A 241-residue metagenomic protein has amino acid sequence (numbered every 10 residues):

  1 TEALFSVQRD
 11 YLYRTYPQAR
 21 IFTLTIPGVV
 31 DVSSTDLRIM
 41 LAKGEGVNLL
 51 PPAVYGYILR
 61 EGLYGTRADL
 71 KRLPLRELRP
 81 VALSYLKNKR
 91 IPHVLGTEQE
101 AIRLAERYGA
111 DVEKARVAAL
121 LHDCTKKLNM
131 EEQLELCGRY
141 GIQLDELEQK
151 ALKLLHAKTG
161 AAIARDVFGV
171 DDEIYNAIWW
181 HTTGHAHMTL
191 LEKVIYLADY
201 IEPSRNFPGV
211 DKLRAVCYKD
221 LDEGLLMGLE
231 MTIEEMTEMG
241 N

Functional and structural regions predicted by a protein language model:
T1-L73: Classical nucleotidyltransferase
E2-L4, V29-D31, H185, I201-P203 (+1 more regions): Short Gly/Pro-enriched loop/turn and capping motifs at secondary-structure junctions
P80-S84, H93, I102-T232: Divalent metal-dependent catalytic cores for phosphoryl transfer on phosphate-bearing substrates
E235-N241: Short, intrinsically disordered, charge-balanced linker/junction segments flanking boundaries in proteins
